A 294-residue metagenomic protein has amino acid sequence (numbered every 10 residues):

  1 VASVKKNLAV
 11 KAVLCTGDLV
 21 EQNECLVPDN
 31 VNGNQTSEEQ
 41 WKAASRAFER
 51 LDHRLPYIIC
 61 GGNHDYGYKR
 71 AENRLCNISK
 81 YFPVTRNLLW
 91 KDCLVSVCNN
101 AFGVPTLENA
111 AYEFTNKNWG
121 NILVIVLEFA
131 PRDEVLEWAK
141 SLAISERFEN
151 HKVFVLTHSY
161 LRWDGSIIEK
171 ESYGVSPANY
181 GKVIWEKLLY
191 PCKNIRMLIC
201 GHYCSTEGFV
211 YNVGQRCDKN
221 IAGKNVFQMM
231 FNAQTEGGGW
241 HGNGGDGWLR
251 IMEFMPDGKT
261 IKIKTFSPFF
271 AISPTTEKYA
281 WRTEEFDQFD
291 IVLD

Functional and structural regions predicted by a protein language model:
V1-S37: N-terminal active-site segment of His-dependent metallophosphoesterases
V10, R54, G120-I122, E149-K152 (+2 more regions): A general structural motif
A12-D18, P56-G62, L127, F154-H158 (+3 more regions): Active-site neighborhood of phospho(di)ester-bond hydrolases with catalytic His/Asp-centered motifs
L19-N23, N63-Y68, F129-D133, S159-D164 (+3 more regions): Solvent-exposed loop/turn segments at secondary-structure junctions within structured extracellular/periplasmic domains
C25-E137, R147-F148, P191, G208-M230 (+2 more regions): Extended active-site neighborhood of metal-dependent phosphoesterases/phosphodiesterases
D29-S37, E134-E137, E146-R196, V210: Active-site-proximal segments of metal-dependent phosphoesterases and phosphodiesterases across multiple
S176-P256: Conserved beta-sheet core of the metallophosphoesterase superfamily
G242-D294: A short C-terminal boundary segment appended to hydrolase-like catalytic domains
